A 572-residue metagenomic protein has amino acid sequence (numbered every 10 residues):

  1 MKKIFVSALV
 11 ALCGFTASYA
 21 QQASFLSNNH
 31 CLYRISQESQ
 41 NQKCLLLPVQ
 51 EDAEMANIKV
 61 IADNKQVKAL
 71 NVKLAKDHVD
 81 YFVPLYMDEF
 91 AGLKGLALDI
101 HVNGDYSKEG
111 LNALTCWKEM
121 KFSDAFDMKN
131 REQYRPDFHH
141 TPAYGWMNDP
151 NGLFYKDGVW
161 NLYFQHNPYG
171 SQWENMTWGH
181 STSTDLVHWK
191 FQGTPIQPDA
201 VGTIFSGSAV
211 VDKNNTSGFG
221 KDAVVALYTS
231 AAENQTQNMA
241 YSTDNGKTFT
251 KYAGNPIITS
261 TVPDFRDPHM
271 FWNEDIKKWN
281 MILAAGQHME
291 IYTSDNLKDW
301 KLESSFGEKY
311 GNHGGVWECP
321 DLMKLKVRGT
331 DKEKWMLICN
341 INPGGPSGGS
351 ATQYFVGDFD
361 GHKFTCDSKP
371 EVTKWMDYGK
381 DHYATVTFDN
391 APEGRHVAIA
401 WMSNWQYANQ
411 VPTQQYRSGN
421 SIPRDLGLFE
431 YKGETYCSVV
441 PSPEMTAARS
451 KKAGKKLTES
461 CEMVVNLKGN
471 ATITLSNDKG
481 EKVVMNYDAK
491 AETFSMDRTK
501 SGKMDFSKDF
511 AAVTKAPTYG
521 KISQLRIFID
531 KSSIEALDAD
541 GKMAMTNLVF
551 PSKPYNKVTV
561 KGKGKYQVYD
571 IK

Functional and structural regions predicted by a protein language model:
M1-A23: Bacterial Sec-dependent N-terminal signal peptides
Q22-V67, M87, K94-S107, F126 (+2 more regions): Beta-rich accessory regions
A23-I35, Q66-L85, E109-N151, G170-W173 (+6 more regions): Surface loop/turn signatures of beta-propeller and other carbohydrate-active proteins
L47, L98-I100, D149-Y169, F191-P195 (+8 more regions): Hydrophobic core segments of beta-strands in well-ordered, beta-rich domains
E51-M87, G92-G104, T177-T184, Y241-T243 (+2 more regions): Non-cytosolic beta-sandwich-type ligand-binding/adhesion modules
M55-N64, T141, D157-G158, L162-T194: Beta-propeller domains
A56-N57, E109-G110, W173-T177, N234-A240 (+2 more regions): Structural motif
G179-S183, N238-N245, T293-D295, S350-G361 (+1 more regions): Beta-propeller blade signature
